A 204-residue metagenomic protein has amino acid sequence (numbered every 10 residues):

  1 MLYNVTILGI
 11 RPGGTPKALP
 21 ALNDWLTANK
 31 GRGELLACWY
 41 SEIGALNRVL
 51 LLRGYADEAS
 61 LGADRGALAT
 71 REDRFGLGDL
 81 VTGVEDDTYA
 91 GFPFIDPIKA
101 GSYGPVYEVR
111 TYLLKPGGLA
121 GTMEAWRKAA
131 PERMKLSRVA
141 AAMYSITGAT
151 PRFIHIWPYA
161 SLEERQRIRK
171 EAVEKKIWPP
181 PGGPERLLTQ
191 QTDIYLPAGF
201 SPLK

Functional and structural regions predicted by a protein language model:
L2, G9, G33-L50, T70-V106 (+4 more regions): Glycine-rich beta-strand-turn "strand-cap" elements at beta-sheet edges
P12-L35, S60, R65-G78, P116-A141 (+1 more regions): Short amphipathic alpha-helical segments
E58, L162: C2H2-type zinc-finger recognition helix
P97-I98, K115-G117, E163: A short, structured loop/turn motif at beta-sheet edges
